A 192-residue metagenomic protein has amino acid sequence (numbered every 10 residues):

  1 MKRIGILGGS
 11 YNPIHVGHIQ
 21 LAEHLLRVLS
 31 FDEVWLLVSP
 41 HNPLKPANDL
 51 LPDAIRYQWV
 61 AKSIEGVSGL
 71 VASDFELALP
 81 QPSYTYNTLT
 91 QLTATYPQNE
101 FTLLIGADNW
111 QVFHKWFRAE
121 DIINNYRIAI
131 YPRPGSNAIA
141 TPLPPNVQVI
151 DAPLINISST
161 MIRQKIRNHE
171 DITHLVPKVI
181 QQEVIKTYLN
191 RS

Functional and structural regions predicted by a protein language model:
M1-S192: Nucleotidyltransferase catalytic core that binds NTPs
